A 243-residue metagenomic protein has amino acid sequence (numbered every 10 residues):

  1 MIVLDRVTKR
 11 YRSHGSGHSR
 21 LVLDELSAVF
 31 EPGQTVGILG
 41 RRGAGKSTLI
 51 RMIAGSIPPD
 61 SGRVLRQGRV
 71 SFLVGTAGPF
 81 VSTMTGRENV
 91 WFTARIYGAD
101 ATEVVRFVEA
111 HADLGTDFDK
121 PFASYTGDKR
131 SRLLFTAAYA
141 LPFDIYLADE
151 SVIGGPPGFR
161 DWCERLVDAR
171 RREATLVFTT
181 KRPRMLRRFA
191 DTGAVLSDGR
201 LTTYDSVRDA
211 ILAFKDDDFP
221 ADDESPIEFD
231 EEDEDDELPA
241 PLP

Functional and structural regions predicted by a protein language model:
M1-L4, T8-F30, T35-G37, D60: A short, flexible loop at the N-terminus of ABC-type nucleotide-binding domains that lies
R12-H14, R69, V74-R165: ABC-family P-loop ATPase nucleotide-binding domains
Q34-R95: ABC ATPase nucleotide-binding domain signature region
I57, A194, T202: Conserved catalytic/dimer-interface elements of ABC ATPase nucleotide-binding domains
L166-K181: Conserved catalytic loops of ABC-family nucleotide-binding domains
K181-F189: Conserved H-loop
S197: A cytosolic small-molecule/anion-sensing beta-strand core signal
R200-E224: Conserved beta-strand-loop-alpha-helix hinge in the C-terminal portion of ABC ATPase nucleotide-binding domains
